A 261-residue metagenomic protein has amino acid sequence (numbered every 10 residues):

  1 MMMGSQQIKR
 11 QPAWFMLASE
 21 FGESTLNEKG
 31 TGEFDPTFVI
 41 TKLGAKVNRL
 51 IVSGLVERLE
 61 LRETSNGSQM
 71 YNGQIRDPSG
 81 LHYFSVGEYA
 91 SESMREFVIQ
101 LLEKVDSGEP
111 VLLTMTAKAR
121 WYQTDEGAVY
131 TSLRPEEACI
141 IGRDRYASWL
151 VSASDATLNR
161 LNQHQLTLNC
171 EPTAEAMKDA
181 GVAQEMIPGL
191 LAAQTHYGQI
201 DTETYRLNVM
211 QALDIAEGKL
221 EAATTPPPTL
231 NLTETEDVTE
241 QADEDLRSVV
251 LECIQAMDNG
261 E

Functional and structural regions predicted by a protein language model:
M1-K46, E261: OB/S1-fold single-stranded nucleic-acid-binding modules and their adjacent gly/ser/pro-rich low-complexity linkers
P36, A90-L102: Short acidic (Asp/Glu) patches
V47-G67: Structural detector for short beta-strands of small beta-barrel domains
N48-V52, Q69-Y71, V111-M115, V129: Core residues of folded domains in eukaryotic genome-function proteins
S53-L55, Q74-R76, T116-K118: Residue-level recognition of well-ordered beta-strand positions that form the cores of beta-sheet-rich folds across
R62-M94, L133-D144: OB-fold (S1/OB) nucleic-acid-binding surfaces
I99-T114, K118, T124-E240, D245-I254 (+1 more regions): Extended, charge-rich, solvent-exposed interface segments
